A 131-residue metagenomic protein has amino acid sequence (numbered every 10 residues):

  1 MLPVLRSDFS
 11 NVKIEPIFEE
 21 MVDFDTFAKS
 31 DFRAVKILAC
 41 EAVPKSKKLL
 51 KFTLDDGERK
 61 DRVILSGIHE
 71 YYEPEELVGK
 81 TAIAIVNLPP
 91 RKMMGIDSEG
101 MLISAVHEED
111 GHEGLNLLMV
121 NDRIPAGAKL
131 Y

Functional and structural regions predicted by a protein language model:
L2-Y131: Phosphate-backbone binding interfaces of nucleic-acid-interacting proteins
